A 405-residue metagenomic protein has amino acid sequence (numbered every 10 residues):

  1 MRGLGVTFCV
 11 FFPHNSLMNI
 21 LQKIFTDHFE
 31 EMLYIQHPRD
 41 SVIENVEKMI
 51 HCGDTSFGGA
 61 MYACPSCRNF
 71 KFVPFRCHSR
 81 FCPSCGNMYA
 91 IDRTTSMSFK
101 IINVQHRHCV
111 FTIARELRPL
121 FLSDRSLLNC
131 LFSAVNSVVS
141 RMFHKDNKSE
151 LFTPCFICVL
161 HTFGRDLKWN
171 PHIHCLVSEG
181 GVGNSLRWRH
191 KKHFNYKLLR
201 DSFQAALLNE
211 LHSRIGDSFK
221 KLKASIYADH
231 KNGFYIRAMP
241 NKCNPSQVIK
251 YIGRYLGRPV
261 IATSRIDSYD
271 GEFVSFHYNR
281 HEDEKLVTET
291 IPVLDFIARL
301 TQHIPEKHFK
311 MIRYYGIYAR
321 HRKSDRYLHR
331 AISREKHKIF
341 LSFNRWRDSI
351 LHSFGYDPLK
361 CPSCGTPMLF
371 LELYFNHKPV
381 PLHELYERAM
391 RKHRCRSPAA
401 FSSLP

Functional and structural regions predicted by a protein language model:
R2-P405: Beta->alpha loop/short-helix hinge microenvironment recognizer with preference for catalytic Tyr/His contexts
